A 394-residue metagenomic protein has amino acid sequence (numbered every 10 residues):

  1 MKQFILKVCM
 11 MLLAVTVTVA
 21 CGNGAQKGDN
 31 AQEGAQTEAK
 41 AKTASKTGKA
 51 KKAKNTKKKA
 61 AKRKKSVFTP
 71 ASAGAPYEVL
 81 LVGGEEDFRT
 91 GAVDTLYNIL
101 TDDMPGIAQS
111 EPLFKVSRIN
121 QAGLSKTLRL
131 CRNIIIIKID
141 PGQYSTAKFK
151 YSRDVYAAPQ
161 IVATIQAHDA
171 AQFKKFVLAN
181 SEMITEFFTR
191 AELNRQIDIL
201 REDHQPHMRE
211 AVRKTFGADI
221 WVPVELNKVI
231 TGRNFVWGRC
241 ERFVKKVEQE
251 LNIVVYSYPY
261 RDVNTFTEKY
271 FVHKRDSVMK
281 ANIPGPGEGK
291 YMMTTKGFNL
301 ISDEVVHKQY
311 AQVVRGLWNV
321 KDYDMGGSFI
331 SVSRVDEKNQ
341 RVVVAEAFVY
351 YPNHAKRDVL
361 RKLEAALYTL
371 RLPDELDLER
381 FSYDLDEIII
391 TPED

Functional and structural regions predicted by a protein language model:
M1-C9: Bacterial N-terminal signal peptides that target proteins for export
V19-A20: C-terminal motif of bacterial Sec signal peptides marking the signal peptidase cleavage site
Q32-P159: Start-of-domain marker
K58-A75, L80-E86, P223-I283: Secretory pathway targeting signatures of secreted, lumenal, and periplasmic proteins
P112-A171, M279-N339, H354, I390-E393: Signature of long, low-cysteine stretches enriched in small and polar/charged residues
Q160-D169, I253-S257, R341-Y350: Short, well-ordered beta-strand elements
K174-D198, R341-D394: Surface-exposed amphipathic alpha-helical segments
G217-N234, A366-D374: Short conserved aromatic/hydrophobic patches within beta-strands of well-structured domains
